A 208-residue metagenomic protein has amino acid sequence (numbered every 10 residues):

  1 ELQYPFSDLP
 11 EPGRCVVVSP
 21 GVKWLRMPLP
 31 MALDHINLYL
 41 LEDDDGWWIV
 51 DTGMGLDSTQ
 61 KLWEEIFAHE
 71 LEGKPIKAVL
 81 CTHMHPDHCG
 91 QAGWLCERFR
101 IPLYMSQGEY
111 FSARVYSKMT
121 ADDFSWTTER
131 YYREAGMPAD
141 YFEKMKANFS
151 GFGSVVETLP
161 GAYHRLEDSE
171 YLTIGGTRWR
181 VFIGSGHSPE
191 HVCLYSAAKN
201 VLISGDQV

Functional and structural regions predicted by a protein language model:
E1-V16: Short glycine- and acidic-rich boundary segments immediately preceding or forming the N-terminal edge of structured
P12-K74, L194-Q207: Conserved beta-strand hairpin/beta-sheet module of binuclear metal-dependent hydrolase folds, prominently
G21, L41, D51, H83 (+6 more regions): Divalent metal-coordination and catalytic microenvironments
K23, P102, R178-R180: Conserved beta-strand segments of alpha/beta enzyme cores
P28-P30, E109, D168-S169, H187: Short, solvent-exposed coil/turn elements at secondary-structure transition points
L29-A32, L56, M84-P86, S185-H187: Short beta->alpha connector loops
W47-D57, F152-V156, G161-H164, Y171-T173 (+1 more regions): Metallo-beta-lactamase
S58, E64-T173: Active-site HxH/HxHxD metal-binding segment of metal-dependent hydrolases
